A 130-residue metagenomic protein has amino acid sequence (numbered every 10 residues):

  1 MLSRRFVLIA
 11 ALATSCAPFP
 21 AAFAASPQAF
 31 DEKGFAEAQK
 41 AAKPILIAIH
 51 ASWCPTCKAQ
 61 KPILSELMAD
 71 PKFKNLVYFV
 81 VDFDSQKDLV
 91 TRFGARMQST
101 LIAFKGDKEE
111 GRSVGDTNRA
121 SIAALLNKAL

Functional and structural regions predicted by a protein language model:
S3-L8, L12: N-terminal export leaders
F19-A24: Sec/Tat signal peptide C-region and signal peptidase I cleavage site
P27-K43: A short beta-strand-turn-helix
A41-S52: Short active-site neighborhood of thiol/selenol oxidoreductases, capturing the structured segment around
K58-D70: Typically the conserved alpha-helix immediately C-terminal to a functionally engaged Cys/Sec in thioredoxin-like
F73-K87: Thiol-based oxidoreductase modules, predominantly thioredoxin-like and allied folds used for disulfide exchange
F93-I102: Structural micro-motif
K105-L130: Non-catalytic, surface beta->alpha helical segment in thiol-disulfide oxidoreductase systems
